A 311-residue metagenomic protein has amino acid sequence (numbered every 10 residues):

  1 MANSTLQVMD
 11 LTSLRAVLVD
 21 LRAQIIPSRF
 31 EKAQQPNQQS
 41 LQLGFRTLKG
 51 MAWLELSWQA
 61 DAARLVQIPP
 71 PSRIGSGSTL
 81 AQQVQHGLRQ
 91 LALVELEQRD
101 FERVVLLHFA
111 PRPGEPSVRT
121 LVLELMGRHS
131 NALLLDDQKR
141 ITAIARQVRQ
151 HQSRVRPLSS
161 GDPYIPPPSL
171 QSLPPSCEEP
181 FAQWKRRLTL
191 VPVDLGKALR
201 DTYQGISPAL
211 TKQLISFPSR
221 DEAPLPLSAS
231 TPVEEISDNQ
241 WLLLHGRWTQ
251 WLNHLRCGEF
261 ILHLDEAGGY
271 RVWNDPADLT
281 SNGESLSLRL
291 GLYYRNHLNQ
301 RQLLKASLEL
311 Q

Functional and structural regions predicted by a protein language model:
M1-Q311: Extended, highly charged segments
